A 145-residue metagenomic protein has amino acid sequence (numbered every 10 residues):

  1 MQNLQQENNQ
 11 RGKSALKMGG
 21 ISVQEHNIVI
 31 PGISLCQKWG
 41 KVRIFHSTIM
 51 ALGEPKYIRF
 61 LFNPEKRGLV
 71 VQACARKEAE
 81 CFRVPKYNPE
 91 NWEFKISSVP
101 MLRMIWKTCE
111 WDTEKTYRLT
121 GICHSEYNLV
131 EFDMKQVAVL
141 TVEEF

Functional and structural regions predicted by a protein language model:
Q2-K38, V71-N88, K115-F145: Intrinsic disorder/low-complexity detector
I28-I30, I44, P55-Y57: Short beta-strand-initiation
W39-K41, K66-G68: Structural motif
K41, Y57, L129: Beta-strand-rich binding-surface signature of beta-sandwich/beta-barrel folds used to engage anionic ligands
K41-G53, S97-I105: Short beta-strand-centered segments at strand-helix junctions
S47-R67: Acidic (E/D-rich), amphipathic helical modules within compact regulatory domains
A51, F82, N91: Conserved active-site motif detector
K86-I122: Helix-rich interaction surfaces within compact, conserved domain-sized segments that mediate assembly or partner
